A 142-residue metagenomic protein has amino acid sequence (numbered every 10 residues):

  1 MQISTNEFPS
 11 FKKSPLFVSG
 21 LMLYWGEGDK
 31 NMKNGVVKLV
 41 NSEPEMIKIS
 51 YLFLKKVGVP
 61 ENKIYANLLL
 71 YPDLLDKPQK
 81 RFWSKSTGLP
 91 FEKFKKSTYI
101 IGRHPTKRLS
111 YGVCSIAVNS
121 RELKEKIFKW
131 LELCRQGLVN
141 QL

Functional and structural regions predicted by a protein language model:
M1-L142: Domain-length accessory/inserted modules outside core catalytic folds
